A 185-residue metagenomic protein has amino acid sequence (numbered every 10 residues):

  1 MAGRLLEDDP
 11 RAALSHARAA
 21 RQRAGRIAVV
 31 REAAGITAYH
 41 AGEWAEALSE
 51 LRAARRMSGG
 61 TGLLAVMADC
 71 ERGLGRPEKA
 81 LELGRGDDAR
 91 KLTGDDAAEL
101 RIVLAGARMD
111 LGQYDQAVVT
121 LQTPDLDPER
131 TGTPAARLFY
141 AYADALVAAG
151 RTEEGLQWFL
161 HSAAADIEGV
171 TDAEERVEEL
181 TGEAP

Functional and structural regions predicted by a protein language model:
M1-S15, A19-Q22, A33, Y39: Alpha-helical segment of the N-proximal tetratricopeptide repeat
R4-L5, T37, A68-C70, A107 (+1 more regions): Residue-level signature for tetratricopeptide repeat
L6-D8, A41, L74, L111 (+2 more regions): Structural motif corresponding to the intra-repeat A-B loop/turn of tetratricopeptide repeats
P10-A13, A24-R31, S58-V66, D95-V103 (+1 more regions): Generic helix N-cap/helix-start motif at coil->alpha-helix transitions
R18-R26, R52-G59, G86-G94, P124-T131 (+1 more regions): Solenoid-like repeat scaffolds
M57-T61, A89-R90, D115-D125, G150-T171 (+2 more regions): TPR/TPR-like (Sel1-like) alpha-helical repeat modules
